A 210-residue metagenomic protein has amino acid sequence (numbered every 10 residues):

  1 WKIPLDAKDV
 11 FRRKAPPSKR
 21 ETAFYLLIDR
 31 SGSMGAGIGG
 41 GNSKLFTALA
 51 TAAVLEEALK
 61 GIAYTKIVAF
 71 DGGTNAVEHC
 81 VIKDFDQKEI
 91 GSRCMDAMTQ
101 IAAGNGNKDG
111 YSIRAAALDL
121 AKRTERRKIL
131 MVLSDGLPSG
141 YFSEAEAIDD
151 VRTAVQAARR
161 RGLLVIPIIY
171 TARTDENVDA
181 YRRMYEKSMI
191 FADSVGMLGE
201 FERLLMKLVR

Functional and structural regions predicted by a protein language model:
W1-R210: Acidic, glycine-rich A-domain
